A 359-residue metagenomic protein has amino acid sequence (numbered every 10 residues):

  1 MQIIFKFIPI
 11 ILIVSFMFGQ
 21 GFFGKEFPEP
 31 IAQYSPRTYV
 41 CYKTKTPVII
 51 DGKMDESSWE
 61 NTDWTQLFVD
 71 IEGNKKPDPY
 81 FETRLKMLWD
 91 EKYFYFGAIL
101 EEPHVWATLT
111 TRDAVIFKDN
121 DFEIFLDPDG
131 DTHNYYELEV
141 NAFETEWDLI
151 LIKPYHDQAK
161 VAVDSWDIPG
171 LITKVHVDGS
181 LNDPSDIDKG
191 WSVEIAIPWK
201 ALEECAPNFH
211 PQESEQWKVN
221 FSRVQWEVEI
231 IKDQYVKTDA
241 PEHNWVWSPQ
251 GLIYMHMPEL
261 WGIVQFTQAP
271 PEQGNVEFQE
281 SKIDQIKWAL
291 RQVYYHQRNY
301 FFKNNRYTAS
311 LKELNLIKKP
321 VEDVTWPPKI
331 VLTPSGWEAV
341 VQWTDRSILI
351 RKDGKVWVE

Functional and structural regions predicted by a protein language model:
Q2-I11: Sec-dependent signal peptide recognition, specifically the positively charged N-region followed immediately by
L12-M17: Hydrophobic core
Q20-N305, V321-E322, W326-P328, L332-E338 (+1 more regions): Structural preference for beta-rich elements and adjacent junctions enriched in aromatics
Y307-S310: Long alpha-helical segments found as membrane-embedded helices
E313-L316: Short amphipathic beta-strand segments in non-cytosolic proteins
R346-E359: A short, surface-exposed beta-strand/turn
